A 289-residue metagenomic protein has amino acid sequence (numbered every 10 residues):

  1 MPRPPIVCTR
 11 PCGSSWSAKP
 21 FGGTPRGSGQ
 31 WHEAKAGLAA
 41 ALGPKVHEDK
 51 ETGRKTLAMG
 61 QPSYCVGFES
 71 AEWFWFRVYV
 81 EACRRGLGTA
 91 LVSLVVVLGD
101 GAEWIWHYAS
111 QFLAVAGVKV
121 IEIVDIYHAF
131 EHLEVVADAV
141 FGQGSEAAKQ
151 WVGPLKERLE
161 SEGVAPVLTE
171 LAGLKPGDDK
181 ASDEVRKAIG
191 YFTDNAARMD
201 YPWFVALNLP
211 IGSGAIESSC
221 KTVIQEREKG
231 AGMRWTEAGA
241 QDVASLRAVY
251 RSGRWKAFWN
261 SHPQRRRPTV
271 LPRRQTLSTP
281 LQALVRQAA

Functional and structural regions predicted by a protein language model:
M1-A289: Catalytic center-proximal scaffold of phosphoryl-transfer enzymes
